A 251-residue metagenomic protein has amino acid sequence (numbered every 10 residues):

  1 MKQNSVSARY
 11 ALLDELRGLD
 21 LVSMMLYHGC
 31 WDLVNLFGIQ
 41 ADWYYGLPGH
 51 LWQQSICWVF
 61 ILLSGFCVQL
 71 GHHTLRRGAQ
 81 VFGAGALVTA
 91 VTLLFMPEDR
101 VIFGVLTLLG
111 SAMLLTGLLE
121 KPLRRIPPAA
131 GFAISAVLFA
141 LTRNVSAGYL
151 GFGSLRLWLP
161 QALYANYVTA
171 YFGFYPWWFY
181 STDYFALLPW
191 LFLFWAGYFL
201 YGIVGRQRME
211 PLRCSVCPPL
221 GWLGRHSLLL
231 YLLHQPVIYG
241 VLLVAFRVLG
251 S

Functional and structural regions predicted by a protein language model:
M1-S251: Alpha-helical transmembrane segments and their immediate juxtamembrane cytosolic regions
